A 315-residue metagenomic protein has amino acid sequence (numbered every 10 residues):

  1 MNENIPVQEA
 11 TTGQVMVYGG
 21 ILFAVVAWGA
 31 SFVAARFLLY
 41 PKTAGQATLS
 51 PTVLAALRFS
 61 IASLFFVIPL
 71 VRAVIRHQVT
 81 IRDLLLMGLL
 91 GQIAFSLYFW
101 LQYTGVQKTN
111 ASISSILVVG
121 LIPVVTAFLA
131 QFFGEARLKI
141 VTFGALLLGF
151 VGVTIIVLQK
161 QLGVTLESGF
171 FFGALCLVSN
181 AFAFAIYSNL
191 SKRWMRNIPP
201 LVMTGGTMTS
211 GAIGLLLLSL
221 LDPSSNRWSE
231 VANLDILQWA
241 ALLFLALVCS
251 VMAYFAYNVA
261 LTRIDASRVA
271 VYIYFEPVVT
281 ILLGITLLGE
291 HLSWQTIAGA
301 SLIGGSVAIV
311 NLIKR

Functional and structural regions predicted by a protein language model:
N2-A56, L166-R193, I213-L217, L283: Glycine-/small-residue-enriched transmembrane alpha-helix faces in small-molecule transporters and effluxers
G13-Y18, A47-T52, V79-L85, L158-A181 (+2 more regions): Juxtamembrane helix-entry segments on the extracytoplasmic side of multipass membrane proteins
A27, S31, V67-S114, V118 (+2 more regions): Specific transmembrane alpha-helical segments of multi-pass solute transporters/efflux pumps, especially DMT/EamA
A27-T48, I61, F99-T109, L117 (+4 more regions): Juxtamembrane C-cap of transmembrane helices in multi-pass membrane transport proteins
P41, G45-S96, V125-F128, A183-L190 (+2 more regions): Transmembrane alpha-helices of multi-pass small-molecule transport proteins
G45, I68-P69, A73, I122-L147 (+1 more regions): C-terminal transmembrane-helix exit sites in multi-pass transporters
V53-A56, S60-L64, Q102-R137, A266-I285: Specific alpha-helical transmembrane segments that line the substrate/conduction pathway and gating interfaces
F66, L138-K160, Y274, L283 (+1 more regions): Hydrophobic transmembrane alpha-helices of multi-pass small-molecule transport proteins
